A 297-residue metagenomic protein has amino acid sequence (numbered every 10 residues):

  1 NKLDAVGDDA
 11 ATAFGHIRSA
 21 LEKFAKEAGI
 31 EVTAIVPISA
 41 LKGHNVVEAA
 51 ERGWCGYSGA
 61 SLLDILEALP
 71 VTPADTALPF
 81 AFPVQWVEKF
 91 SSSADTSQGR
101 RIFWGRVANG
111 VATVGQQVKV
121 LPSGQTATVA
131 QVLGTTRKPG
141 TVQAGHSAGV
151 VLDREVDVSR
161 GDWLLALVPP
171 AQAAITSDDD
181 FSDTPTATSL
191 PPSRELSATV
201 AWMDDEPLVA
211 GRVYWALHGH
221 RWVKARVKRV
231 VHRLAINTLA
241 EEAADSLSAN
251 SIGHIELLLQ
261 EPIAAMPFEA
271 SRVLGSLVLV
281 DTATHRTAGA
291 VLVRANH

Functional and structural regions predicted by a protein language model:
N1, S39, G115: Active-site glycine-centered loops adjacent to acidic/histidine catalytic or metal-binding residues that shape
L3-G7, L234-I236: Short, solvent-exposed loop/turn segments at secondary-structure junctions
A5-A10, N45-V47, S93, K138 (+1 more regions): A generic structural signal for short coil/turn motifs at secondary-structure boundaries
V6-P79: Canonical P-loop GTPase G-domain recognition
V84: Polyanion-binding loop/helix "lid" in catalytic or ligand-binding cores
E88: Residues that form ligand- and interface-recognition hot spots within folded domains
S91-H297: C-terminal effector/interaction modules appended to NTPase cores
